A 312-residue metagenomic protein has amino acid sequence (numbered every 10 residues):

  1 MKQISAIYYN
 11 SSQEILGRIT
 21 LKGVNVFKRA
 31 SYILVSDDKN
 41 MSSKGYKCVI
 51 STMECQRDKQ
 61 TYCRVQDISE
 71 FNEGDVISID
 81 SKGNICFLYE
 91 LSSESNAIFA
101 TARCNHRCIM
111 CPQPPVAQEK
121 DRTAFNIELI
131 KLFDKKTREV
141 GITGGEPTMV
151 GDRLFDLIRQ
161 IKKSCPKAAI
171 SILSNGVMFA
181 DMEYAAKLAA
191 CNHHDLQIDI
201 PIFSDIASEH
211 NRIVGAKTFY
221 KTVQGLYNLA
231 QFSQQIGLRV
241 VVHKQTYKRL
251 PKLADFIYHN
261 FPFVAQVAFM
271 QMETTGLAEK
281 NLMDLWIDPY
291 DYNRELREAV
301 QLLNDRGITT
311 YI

Functional and structural regions predicted by a protein language model:
M1-E94: Flexible, acidic/Gly-rich N-terminal and inter-domain linker regions that tether and position cofactor-handling modules
Y89-T123: Canonical Radical SAM [4Fe-4S] cluster-binding loop centered on the CxxxCxxC motif and its immediate flanking residues
P112, I158-K163, A189, L226-A230 (+1 more regions): Surface-exposed amphipathic alpha-helices with a cationic face
P112-T123, K135-V150, K162-D181, N192-V223 (+2 more regions): Core AdoMet radical
T123-E128, A185: Leucine-rich repeat
L129-F133, Q160-I161: Leucine-rich repeat
D152-R159, A180-A190, K248-F256: Distinct, well-ordered alpha-helical segments
D195-Q197, Y220-M283, P289-Y311: Conserved C-terminal portion of the radical SAM core fold that forms the substrate/S-adenosylmethionine-binding
